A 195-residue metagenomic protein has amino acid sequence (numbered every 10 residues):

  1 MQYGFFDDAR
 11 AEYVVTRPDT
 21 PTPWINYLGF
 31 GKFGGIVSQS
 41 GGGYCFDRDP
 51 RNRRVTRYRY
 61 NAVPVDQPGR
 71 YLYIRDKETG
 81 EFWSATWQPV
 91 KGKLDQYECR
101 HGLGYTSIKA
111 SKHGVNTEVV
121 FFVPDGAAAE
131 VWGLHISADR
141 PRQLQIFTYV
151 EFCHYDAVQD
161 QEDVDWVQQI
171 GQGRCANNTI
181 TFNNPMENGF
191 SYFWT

Functional and structural regions predicted by a protein language model:
M1-T195: Anionic coordination/interaction segments
